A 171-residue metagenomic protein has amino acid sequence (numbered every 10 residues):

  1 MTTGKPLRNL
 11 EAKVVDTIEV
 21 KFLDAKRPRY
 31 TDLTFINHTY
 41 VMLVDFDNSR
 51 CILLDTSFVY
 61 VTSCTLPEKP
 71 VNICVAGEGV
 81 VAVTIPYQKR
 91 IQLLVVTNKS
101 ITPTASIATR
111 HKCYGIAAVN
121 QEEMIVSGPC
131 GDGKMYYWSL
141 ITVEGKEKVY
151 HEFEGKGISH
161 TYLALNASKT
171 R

Functional and structural regions predicted by a protein language model:
M1-R29, D55-V59: A short helix->beta-strand "capping" segment at the edge of beta-propeller domains
V20-K26, S63-P67, A105-H111, H151-G157: Surface loop/turn motifs at the tips and blade-to-blade linkers of beta-strand repeat domains
P28, D55-I91, I101: Blade-loop segments of beta-propeller domains
F35-H38, V75-G79, A118-Q121, L165-K169: Residue-level detector of Asp-centered blade-edge/turn motifs that repeat once per structural unit in beta-propeller
L43-V44, V83-T84, I125-G128: Residue position within the beta-strands of beta-propeller blades
S49-I52, K89-L94, D132-S139: Structural motif
D55-V59, V95-K99, I141-G145: Short loop/turn segments that connect beta-strands within beta-propeller blades
